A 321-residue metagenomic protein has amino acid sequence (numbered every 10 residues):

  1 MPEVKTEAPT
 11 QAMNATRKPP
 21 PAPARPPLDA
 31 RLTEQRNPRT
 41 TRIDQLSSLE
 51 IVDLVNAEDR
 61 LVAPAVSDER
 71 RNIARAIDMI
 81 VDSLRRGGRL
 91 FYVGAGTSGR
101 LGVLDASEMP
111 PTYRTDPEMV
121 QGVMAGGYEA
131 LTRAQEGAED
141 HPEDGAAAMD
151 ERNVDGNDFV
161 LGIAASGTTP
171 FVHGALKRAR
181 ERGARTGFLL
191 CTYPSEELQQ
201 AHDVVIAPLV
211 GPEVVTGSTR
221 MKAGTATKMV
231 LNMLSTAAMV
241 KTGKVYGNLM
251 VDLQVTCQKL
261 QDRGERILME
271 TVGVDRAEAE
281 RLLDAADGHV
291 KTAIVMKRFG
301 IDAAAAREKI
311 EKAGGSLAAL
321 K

Functional and structural regions predicted by a protein language model:
P2-E7, M13-A65, E69: Cofactor-/ligand-binding subdomain signature composed of acidic, glycine-rich, tryptophan-containing flexible loops
T33-E34, L54-V62, G122-R133, Y246 (+1 more regions): Gly-rich Lys/Arg/Thr-decorated short loops/hinges at beta-loop-alpha junctions or inter-strand turns that position
D68-S83: A short, well-structured juxtamembrane/interface segment
S83-L84, A179: A generic structural signal for well-ordered alpha-helical segments
F91-M229, A238-T242: Glycine-rich phosphate-binding loops that contact phosphosugars or nucleotide phosphates
V215-L231, Q254-I267: EF-Ts-like protein-protein interaction surfaces
A238-K321: Short, amphipathic alpha-helical interaction segments embedded in low-complexity terminal/linker regions of eukaryotic
